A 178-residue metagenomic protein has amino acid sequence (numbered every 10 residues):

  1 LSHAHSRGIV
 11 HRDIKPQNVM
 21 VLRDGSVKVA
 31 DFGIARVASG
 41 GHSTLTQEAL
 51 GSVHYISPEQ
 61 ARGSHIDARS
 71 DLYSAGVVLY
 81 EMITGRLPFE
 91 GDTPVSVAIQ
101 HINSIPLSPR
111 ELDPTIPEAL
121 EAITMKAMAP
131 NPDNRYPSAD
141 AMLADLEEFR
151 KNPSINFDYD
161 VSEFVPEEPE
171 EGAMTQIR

Functional and structural regions predicted by a protein language model:
L1-I9: Protein kinase catalytic-loop region centered on the HRD/HxD motif
S6, E48, D133-N134: Helix-turn-helix/winged-helix DNA-binding modules
S6, G41, R69: Active-site loop immediately N-terminal to the catalytic Tyr-X3-Lys motif of short-chain dehydrogenase/reductase
I9-P16, V21: Catalytic-loop of the protein kinase fold
M20, S52-F157: C-terminal lobe helix-coil module of Hanks-type protein kinase domains
R23-H65: Activation segment of protein kinases
N156-R178: Regulatory extensions appended to serine/threonine kinase catalytic cores
